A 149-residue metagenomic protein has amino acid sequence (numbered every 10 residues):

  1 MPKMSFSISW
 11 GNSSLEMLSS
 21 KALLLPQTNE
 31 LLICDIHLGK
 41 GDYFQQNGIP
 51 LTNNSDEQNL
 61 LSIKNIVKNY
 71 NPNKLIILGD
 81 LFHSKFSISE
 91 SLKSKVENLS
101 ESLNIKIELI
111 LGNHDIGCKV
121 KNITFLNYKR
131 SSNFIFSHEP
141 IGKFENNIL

Functional and structural regions predicted by a protein language model:
M1-N29: Zn-dependent metallo-beta-lactamase
S19, L111, H138: Short loop/edge segments at beta-strand edges and connector loops that shape dinucleotide/nucleotide cofactor-binding
L24, L31-I33, I135, I148: Conserved beta-strand elements of the Class I
L24-P26, N71, K143-E145: Short hydrophobic "helix-edge" motifs at membrane interfaces and signal-peptide entry regions
Q27, G41-Q45, N146-I148: A short, polar/proline- and glycine-enriched secondary-structure boundary/capping micro-motif
L31-I33, K40-S132: Core catalytic region of metal-dependent phosphoesterases/phosphodiesterases, especially metallo-beta-lactamase-like
L38-G39, G142: Active-site/binding-pocket entry motifs
L126-L149: Conserved beta-sheet core of the metallophosphoesterase superfamily
